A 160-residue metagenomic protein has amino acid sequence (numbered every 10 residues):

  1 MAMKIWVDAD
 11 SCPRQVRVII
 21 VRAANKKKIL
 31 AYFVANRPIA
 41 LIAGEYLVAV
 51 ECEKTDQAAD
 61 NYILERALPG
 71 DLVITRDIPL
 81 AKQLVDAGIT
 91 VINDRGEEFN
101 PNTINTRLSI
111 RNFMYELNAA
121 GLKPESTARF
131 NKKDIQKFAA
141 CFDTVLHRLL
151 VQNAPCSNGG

Functional and structural regions predicted by a protein language model:
A2-G160: Nuclease catalytic cores that cleave nucleic-acid phosphodiester bonds, predominantly acidic two-metal-ion
